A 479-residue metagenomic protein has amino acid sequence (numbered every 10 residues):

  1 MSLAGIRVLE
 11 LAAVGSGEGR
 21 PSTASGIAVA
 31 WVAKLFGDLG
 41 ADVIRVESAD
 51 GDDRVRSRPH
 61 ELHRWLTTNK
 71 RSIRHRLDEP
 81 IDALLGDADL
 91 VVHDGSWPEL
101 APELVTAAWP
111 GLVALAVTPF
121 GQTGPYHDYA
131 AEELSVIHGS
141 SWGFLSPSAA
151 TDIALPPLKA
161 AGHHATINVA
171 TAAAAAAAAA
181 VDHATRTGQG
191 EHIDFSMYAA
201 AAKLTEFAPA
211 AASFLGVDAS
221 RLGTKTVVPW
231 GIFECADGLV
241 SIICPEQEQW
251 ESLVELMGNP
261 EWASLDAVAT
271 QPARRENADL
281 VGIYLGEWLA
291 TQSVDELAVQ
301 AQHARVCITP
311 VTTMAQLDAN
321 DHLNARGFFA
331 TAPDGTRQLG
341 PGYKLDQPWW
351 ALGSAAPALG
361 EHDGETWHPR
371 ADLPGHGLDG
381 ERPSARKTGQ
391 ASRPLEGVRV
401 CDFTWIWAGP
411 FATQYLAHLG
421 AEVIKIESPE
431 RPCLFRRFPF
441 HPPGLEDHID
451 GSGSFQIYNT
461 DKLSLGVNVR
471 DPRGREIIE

Functional and structural regions predicted by a protein language model:
M1-R186, H362-E479: N-terminal helix-loop segment corresponding to the beta1-alpha1 unit of nucleotide/adenylate-binding folds
L9-A12, G238-P245, G282-Q292, I308-V311 (+4 more regions): Short, well-ordered beta-strand elements within core beta-sheets of diverse protein domains
L90, L215, V228-A304, I308: Aromatic-enriched alpha-helical interface/lid elements that frame and gate functional surfaces
P119-G121, M197-K203, D237, P245-E248 (+2 more regions): Glycine-rich beta-alpha junction loops
Q122, A154-H163, T185-A199, S220-K225 (+2 more regions): Conserved Rossmann-fold dehydrogenase catalytic segment
A180-S220, L297, M314: Substrate-binding/catalytic subdomain of NAD(P)-dependent oxidoreductase enzymes
S220-K225, W230-G231, P333-T336, A356-L359 (+1 more regions): Short Gly/Pro-enriched turn/cap motifs at secondary-structure boundaries
H303-G353: A glycine-rich dinucleotide-binding beta-alpha-beta segment and adjacent secondary-structure elements that constitute
